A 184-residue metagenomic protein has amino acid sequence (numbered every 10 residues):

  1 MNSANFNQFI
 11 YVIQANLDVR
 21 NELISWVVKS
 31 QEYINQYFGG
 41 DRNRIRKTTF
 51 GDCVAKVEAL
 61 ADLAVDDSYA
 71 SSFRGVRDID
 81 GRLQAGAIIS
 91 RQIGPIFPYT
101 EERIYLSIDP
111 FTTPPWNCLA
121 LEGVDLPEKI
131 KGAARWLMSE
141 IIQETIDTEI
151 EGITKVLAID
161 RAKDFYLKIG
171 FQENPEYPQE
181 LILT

Functional and structural regions predicted by a protein language model:
M1-K129, W136, E140-T154, R161 (+1 more regions): Non-catalytic substrate-recognition and accessory regions of acyl/acetyltransferase enzymes
